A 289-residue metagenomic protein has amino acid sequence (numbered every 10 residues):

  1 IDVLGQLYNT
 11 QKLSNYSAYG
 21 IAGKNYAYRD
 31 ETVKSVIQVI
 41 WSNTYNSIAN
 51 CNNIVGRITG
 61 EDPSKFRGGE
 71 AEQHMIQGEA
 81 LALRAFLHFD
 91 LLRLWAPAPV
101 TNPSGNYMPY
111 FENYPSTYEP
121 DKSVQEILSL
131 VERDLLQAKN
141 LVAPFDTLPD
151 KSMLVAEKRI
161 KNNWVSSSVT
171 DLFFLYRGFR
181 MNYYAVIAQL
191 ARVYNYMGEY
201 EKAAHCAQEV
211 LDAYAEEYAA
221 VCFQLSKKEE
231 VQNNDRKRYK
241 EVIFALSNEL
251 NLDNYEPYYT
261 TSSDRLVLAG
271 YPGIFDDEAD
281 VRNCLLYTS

Functional and structural regions predicted by a protein language model:
I1-A22: Acidic/polar, low-complexity intrinsically disordered N-terminal segments immediately downstream of a Sec signal
D2-G5, P97-S104, M108-P109, L148-R192 (+1 more regions): Short, surface-exposed recognition loops and adjoining beta-strand edges that mediate ligand/DNA contacts, enriched
S17-W95, T117-E126, N140-V142: Conserved, well-structured interaction surfaces
I48-C51, L128, L135, A207 (+1 more regions): Inward-facing hydrophobic residues that define packing positions of alpha-helical scaffold repeats
N106-Y118: Flexible, glycine-rich active-site loops centered on histidine and acidic residues that chelate a metal or position
N248, Y255-F275: C-terminal amphipathic alpha-helical segment
Y287-T288: Conserved small/polar residues in nucleotide/adenosyl-binding loops
